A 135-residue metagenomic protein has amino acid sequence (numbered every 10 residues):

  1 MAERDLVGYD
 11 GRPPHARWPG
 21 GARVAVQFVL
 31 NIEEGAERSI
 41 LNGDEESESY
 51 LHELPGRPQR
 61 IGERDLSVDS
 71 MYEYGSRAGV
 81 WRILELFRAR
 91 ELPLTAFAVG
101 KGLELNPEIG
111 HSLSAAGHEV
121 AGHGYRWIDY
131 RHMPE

Functional and structural regions predicted by a protein language model:
M1-E135: Catalytic alpha-helical scaffold of carbohydrate-active enzymes acting on polysaccharides/glycoconjugates
